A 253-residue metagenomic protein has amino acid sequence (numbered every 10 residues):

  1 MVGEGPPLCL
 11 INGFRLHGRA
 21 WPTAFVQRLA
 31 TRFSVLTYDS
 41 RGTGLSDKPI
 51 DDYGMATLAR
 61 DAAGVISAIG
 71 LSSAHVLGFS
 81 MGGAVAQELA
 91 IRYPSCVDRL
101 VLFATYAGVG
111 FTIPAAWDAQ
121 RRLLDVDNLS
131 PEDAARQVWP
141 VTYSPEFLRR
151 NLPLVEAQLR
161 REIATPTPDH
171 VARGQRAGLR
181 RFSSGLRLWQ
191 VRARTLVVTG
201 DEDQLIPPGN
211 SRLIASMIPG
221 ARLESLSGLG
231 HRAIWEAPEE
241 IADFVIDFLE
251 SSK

Functional and structural regions predicted by a protein language model:
M1-D47: Conserved HGGG/HGGXW glycine-rich cap/lid loop of the alpha/beta-hydrolase fold
L36-L77, D243: Active-site loop/oxyanion-hole signature of alpha/beta-hydrolase fold enzymes
G78, G82, A86: Gly/Ala-rich beta-loop-alpha elbow adjacent to hydrolase catalytic centers
Q87, I91, D98-N128: Flexible "cap/lid" loop of the alpha/beta hydrolase fold
F111-T112, P131-F182, R187: Conserved alpha/beta-hydrolase catalytic His-Asp/Glu region
V191, V197-T199: Short beta-strand/loop motif that positions the catalytic acidic residue of the alpha/beta-hydrolase fold
E202-I206: Acidic catalytic loop of the alpha/beta-hydrolase fold
A221-K253: Catalytic active-site module of serine/aspartate enzymes centered on a nucleophile-bearing elbow/loop
